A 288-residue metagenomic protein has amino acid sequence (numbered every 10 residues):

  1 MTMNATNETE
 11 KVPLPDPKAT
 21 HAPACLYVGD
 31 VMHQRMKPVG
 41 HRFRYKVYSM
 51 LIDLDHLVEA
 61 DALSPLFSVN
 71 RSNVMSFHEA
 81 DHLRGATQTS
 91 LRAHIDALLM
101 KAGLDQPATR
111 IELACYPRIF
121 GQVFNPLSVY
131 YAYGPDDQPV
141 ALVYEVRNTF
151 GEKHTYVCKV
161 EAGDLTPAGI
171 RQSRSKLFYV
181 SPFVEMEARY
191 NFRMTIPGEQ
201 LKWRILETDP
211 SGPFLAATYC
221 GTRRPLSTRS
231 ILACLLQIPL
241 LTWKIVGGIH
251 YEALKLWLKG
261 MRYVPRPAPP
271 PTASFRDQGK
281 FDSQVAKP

Functional and structural regions predicted by a protein language model:
T2-P288: Mature, function-bearing regions of proteins
